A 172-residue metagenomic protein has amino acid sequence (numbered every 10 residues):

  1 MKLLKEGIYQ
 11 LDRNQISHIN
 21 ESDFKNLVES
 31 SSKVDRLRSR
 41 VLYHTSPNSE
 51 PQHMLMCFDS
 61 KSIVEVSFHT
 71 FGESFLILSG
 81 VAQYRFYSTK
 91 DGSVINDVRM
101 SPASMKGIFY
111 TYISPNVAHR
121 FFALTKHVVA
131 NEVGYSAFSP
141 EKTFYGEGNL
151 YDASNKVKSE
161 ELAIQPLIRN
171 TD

Functional and structural regions predicted by a protein language model:
M1-E50, N96-A103, V157-D172: A short, N-terminal "cap"/entry segment at the start of jelly-roll beta-barrel domains of the cupin/DSBH fold
L42-S46, M56, V64-H69, L76 (+1 more regions): Short histidine-centered beta-strand/loop micro-motifs that create catalytic or ligand/metal-coordination sites
H53-C57, S74, Y110-Y112, E132: Conserved hydrophobic/aromatic beta-strand scaffold that supports enzyme active sites
M54-T70, S104, P115: Conserved short histidine dyad/triad with adjacent acidic residue
S60, T70-K90: Glycine- and acidic-residue-biased ligand/ion/polar-headgroup-sensing regions
V64-S67, Y84-F86, T111-I113, H119-L124 (+1 more regions): Short beta-strand His + acidic residue motifs that chelate non-heme Fe in jelly-roll/DSBH and cupin folds
S88-H119: Short acidic-glycine-tyrosine-enriched beta hairpin
D91-V98, R120-D172: Double-stranded beta-helix
